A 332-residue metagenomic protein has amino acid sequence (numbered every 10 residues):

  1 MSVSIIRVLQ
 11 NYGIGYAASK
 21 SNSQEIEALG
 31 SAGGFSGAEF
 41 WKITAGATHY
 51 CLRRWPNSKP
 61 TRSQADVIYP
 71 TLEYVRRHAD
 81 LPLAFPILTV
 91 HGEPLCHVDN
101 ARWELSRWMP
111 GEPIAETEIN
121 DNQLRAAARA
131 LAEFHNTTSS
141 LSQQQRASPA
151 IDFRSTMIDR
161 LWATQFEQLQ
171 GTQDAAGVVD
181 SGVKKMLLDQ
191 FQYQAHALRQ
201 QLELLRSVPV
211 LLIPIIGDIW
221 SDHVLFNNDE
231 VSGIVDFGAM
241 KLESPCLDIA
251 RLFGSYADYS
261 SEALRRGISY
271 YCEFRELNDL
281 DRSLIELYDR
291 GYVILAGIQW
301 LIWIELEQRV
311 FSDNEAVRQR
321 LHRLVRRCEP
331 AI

Functional and structural regions predicted by a protein language model:
I5-Y16, S142-Q143, T164-G217: An alpha-helical support segment within catalytic cores of ATP-dependent transferases
S21-T44: ATP-binding glycine-rich phosphate-binding loop
S36-A47, C51-L52, P86, H196-L247: Active-site acidic catalytic loop and adjacent metal/ATP-binding pocket of ATP-dependent phosphoryl transfer enzymes
T48-R146: ATP-binding pocket architecture of kinase catalytic cores
T117, D121-L187, L212: A cross-family kinase active-site recognition segment
E167-Q168, T172-Q173, A296-I332: ATP/Mg2+ or Mg2+-diphosphate-binding catalytic cores that bind nucleotide phosphates or diphosphates via glycine-rich
P245-E276, Y292-R309: Active-site activation/catalytic loop segments of kinase-like enzymes and analogous catalytic loops in related
D279-D289: All-alpha amphipathic helical-bundle segments outside canonical DNA-binding/catalytic cores that form hydrophobic
